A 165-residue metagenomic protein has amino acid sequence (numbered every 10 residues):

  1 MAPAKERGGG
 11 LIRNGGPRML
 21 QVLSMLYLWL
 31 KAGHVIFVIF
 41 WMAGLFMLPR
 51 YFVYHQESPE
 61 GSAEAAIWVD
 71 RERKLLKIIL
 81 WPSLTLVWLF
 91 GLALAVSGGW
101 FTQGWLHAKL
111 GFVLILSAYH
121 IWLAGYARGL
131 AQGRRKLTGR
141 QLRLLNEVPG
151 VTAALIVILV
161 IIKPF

Functional and structural regions predicted by a protein language model:
A2-R7: Extreme N-terminal basic, low-complexity initiation segments that serve as generic localization/processing leaders
N14-F165: Polytopic transmembrane helical bundles with strong interfacial aromatic enrichment
